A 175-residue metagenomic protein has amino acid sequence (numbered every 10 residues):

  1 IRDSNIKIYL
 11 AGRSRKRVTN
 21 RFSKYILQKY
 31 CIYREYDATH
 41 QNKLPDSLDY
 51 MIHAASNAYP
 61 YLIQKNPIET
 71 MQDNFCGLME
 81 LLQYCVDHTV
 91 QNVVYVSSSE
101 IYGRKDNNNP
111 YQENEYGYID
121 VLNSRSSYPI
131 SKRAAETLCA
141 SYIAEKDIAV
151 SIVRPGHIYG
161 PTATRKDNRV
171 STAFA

Functional and structural regions predicted by a protein language model:
I1-Y50: N-terminal Rossmann/SDR dinucleotide-binding element
A11, M51-N57, V93-S99, V153-P155: SDR active-site strand-loop-helix element
A38-D73: NAD(P)H-binding glycine-rich loop region in Rossmannoid oxidoreductase-like domains and their noncatalytic homologs
H53, M79-R125: Conserved Rossmann-fold NAD(P)-dependent oxidoreductase catalytic core, especially the SDR/UDP-sugar
N57-Y61, S99-D106, R125, G156-T162: Active-site segment of SDR-like NAD(P)-dependent oxidoreductases
N107-P110, T137-A175: NAD(P)-dependent short-chain dehydrogenase/reductase
S131-A134: Active-site helix of classical SDR
